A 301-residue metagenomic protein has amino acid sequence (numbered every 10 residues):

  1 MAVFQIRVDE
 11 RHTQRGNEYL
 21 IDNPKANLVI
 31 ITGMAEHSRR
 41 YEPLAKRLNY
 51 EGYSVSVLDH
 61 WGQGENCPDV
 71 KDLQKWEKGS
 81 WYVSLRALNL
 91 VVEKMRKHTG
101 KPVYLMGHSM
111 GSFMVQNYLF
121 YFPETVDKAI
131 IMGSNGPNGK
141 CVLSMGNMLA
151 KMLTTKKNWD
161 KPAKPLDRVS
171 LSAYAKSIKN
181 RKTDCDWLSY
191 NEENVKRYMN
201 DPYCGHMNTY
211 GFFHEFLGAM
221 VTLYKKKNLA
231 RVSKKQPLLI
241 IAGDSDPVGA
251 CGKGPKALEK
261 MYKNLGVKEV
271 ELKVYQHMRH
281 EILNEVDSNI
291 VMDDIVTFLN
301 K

Functional and structural regions predicted by a protein language model:
M1-N23: N-terminal cap/lid segment of alpha/beta-hydrolase-fold proteins
K25, G33-E36, D244-S245: Active-site glycine-rich loops that stabilize anionic/oxyanionic intermediates across multiple enzyme folds
R40-K71: Conserved alpha/beta-hydrolase
V83-P102: Conserved acidic catalytic loop of the alpha/beta-hydrolase fold
G107-G111, V115: Gly/Ala-rich beta-loop-alpha elbow adjacent to hydrolase catalytic centers
N117-Y203: Alpha/beta-hydrolase-fold enzymes
I240-A242: Short beta-strand/loop motif that positions the catalytic acidic residue of the alpha/beta-hydrolase fold
K263-K301: Catalytic active-site module of serine/aspartate enzymes centered on a nucleophile-bearing elbow/loop
